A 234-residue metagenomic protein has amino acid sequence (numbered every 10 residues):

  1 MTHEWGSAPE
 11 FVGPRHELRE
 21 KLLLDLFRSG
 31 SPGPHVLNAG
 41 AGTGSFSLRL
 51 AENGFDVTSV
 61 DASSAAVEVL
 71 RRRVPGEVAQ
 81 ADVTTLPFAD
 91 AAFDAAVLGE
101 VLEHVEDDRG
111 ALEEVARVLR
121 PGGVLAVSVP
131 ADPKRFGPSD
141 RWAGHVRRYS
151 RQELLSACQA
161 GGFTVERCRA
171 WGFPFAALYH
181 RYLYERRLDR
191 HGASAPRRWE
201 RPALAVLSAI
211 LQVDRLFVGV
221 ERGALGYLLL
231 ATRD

Functional and structural regions predicted by a protein language model:
M1-A89, A95-G99, L112, R151 (+5 more regions): Conserved N-terminal segment of class I S-adenosyl-L-methionine
E100-H104: A short His-aromatic
R109-V124: A short glycine-rich, Lys/Arg-flanked "PGG" loop and its adjoining helix->strand segment in the class I
L125-R147, R151-S156: Short, glycine-/aromatic-enriched active-site segment of Class I SAM-dependent methyltransferases
P133-R135, G172-F175: Feature marks short, surface-exposed loop/turn motifs that line or immediately flank catalytic pockets and channel
G137-R141, A177-L183: Short aromatic-enriched loop/helix-cap "lid" or pocket-rim segments at secondary-structure transitions that line
F163-P174: Conserved S-adenosyl-L-methionine
